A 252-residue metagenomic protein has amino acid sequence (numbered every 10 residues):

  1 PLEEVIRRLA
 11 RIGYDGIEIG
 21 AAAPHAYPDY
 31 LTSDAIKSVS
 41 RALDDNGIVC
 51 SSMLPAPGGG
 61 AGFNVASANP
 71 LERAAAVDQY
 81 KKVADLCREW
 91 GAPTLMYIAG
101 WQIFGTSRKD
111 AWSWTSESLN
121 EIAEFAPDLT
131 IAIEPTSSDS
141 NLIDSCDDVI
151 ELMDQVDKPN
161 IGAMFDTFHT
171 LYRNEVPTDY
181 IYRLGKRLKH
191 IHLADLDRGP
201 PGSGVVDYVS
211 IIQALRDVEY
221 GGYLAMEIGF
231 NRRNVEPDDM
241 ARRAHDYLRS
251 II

Functional and structural regions predicted by a protein language model:
P1-A92, N120, K158, K186 (+1 more regions): N-terminal pre-domain/capping segments
E3-E4, A42-N46, G60-G162, Y172: Active-site acidic/histidine proton-transfer and metal-coordination neighborhood in alpha/beta enzyme cores
I6, Y30, A66-L71, T106 (+5 more regions): Gly/Pro-rich active-site loop or hairpin
G13-G16, G91, G100, G162 (+2 more regions): Glycine-centered flexibility sites
I17-I19, C50-P55, L95-Y97, I131-I133 (+3 more regions): Hydrophobic faces of well-ordered beta-strands that scaffold small-molecule active sites in alpha/beta enzyme cores
G20-A22, P55-G58, G100-Q102, E134-S138 (+3 more regions): Active-site beta-loop-alpha junctions enriched in small/polar residues
